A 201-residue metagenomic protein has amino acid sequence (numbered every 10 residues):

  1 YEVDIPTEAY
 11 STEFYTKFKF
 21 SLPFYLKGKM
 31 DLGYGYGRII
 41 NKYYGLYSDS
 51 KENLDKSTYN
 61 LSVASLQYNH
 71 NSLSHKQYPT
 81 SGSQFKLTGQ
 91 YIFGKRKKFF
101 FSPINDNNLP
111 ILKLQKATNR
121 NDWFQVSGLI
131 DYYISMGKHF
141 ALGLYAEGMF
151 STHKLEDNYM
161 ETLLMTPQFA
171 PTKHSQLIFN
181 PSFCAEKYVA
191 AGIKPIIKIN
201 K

Functional and structural regions predicted by a protein language model:
Y1-Q77, P167-P171, S182-V189: Gram-negative/organellar outer-membrane beta-barrel architecture
L54, L61-K201: C-terminal outer-membrane beta-barrel translocator/porin domains of Gram-negative envelope proteins and their
